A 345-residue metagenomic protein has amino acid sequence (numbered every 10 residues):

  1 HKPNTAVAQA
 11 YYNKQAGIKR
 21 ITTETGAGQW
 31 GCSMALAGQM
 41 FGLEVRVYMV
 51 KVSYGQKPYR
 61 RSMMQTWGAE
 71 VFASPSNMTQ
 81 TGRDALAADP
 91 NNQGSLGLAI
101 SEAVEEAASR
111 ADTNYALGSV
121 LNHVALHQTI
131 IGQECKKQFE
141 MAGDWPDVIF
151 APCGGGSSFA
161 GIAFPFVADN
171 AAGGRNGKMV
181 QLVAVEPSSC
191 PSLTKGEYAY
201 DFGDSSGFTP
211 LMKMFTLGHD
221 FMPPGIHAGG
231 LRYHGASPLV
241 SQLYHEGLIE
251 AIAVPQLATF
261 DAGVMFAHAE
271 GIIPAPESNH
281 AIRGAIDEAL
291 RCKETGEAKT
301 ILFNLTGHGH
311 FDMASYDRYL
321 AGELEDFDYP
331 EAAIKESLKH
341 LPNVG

Functional and structural regions predicted by a protein language model:
H1-R20, V120-E140: Glycine-rich oxoanion-binding loops at beta->alpha junctions
K2, Q9, G28, G38 (+9 more regions): Buried hydrophobic positions in well-ordered alpha/beta secondary-structure cores of metabolic enzymes
T5, A16-V52, W145-S158, L182-V183 (+1 more regions): A short, small-residue-rich loop immediately preceding and capping a beta-strand
V7-I18, C32-E44, Q65-T66, A163-A172 (+1 more regions): Alpha-helix C-terminal capping segments
T22, W30-Q93, S192-F202, M313-A321: Active-site-proximal loop->helix
T79, A85-H123, I131, A142-G143 (+4 more regions): Active-site/ligand-binding loops adjacent to catalytic centers
R110, I130-W145, D287-R291: Phosphate/ATP-binding catalytic cores across multiple sugar-kinase/actin-like superfamilies, primarily ASKHA
C153-S157, G161, Q256-G322: Claisen-condensing/thiolase-fold acyl-transfer catalytic domains that form or cleave C-C bonds in fatty acid
